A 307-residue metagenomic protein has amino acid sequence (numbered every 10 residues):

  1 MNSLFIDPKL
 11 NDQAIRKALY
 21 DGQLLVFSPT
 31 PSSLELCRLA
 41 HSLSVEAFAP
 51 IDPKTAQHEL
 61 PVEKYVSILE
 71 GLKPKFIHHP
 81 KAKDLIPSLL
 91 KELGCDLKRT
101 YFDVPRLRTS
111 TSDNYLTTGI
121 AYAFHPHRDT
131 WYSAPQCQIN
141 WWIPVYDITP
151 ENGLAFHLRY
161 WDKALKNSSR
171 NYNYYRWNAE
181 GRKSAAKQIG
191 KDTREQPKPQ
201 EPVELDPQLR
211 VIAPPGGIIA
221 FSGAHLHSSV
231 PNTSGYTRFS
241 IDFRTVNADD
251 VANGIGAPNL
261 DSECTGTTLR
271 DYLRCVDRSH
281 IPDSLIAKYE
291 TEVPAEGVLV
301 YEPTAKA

Functional and structural regions predicted by a protein language model:
M1-D96, I286-A307: N-terminal auxiliary "cap/dimerization" subdomain that precedes the catalytic jelly-roll/cupin core of mononuclear
L19-Y20, P29-F48, I212-I218, A224 (+3 more regions): Elongated scaffolding segments in large macromolecular assemblies, built predominantly from amphipathic alpha-helices
S32-S33, N114, D147-T149, W161-D162 (+2 more regions): Short, solvent-exposed loop/turn segments at secondary-structure junctions
I51-A56, W161-A179, D261-I281: Short, cationic low-complexity segments
K91-A155: Conserved double-stranded beta-helix
T117-Y122, C137-Q138, E151-R159, L165-R170 (+2 more regions): A short secondary-structure junction signal
E151-S222: Double-stranded beta-helix
H225-A307: Non-heme Fe(II)/2-oxoglutarate
